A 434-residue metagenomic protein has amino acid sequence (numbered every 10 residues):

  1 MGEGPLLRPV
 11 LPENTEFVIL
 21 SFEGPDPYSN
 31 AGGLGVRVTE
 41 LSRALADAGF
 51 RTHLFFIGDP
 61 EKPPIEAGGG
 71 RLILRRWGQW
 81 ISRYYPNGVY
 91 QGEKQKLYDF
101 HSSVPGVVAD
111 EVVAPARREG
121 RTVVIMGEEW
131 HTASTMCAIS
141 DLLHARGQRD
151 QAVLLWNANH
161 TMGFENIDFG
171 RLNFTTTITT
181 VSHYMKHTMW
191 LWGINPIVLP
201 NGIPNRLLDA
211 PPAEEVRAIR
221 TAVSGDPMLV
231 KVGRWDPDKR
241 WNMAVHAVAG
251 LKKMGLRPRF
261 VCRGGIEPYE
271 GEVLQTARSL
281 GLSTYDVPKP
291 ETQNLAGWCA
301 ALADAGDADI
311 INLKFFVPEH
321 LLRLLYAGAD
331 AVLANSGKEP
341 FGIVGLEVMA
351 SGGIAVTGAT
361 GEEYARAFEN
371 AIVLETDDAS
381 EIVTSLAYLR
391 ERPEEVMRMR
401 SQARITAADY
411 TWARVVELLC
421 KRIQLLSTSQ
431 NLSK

Functional and structural regions predicted by a protein language model:
M1-L20, A44-V123, P290-D309: A conserved catalytic-core segment of Leloir-type glycosyltransferases
A218-K239, V245-V248, V261-G264: Conserved donor-binding/catalytic core segment of Leloir-type glycosyltransferases
E270-H320: Nucleotide-activated donor-binding/catalytic signature segment of Leloir-type glycosyltransferases, i.e., the conserved
R323-A329: Short alpha-helical donor nucleotide-sugar binding micro-motif in glycosyltransferases
G337: Aromatic "clamp/platform" in nucleotide-sugar-dependent glycosyltransferases that forms part of the donor/acceptor
A350-G358: Short hydrophobic beta-strand element within catalytic cores of glycosyltransferases and related nucleotide-activated
A371-A379, Y388-P393: Conserved acidic donor-binding segment of nucleotide-sugar-dependent glycosyltransferases
E391-Q424: A charged, aromatic-enriched C-terminal amphipathic alpha-helix characteristic of glycosyltransferases across folds
